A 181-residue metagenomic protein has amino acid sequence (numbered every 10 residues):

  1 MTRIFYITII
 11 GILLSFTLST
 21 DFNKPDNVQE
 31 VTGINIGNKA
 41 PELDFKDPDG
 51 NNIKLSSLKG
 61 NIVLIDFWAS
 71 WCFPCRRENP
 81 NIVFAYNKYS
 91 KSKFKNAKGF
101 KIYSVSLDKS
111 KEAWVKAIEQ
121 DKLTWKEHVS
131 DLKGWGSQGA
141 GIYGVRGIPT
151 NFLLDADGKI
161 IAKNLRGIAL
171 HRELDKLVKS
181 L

Functional and structural regions predicted by a protein language model:
M1-V28, L181: Bacterial Sec-dependent N-terminal signal peptides
N23-S56, D175, K179-S180: N-terminal "domain-start" segment that seeds a small globular fold
K59-G60, F67-F84, K88: Conserved redox-active cysteine motifs that mediate thiol-disulfide chemistry, especially di-cysteine Cys-X(1-2)-Cys
I62-V63, F100, P149: Alpha/beta-hydrolase fold active-site loops
I65, W114, H128, G158: Hydrophobic, well-ordered secondary-structure elements that form the walls of internal hydrophobic environments
N87-A97: Alpha-helix termini
Y103, D108, V115-F152: Short, internal strand/loop/helix patches that form the active-site neighborhood or redox-interaction surface
I148, L153-L181: Thiol-/selenol-based redox modules, centered on thioredoxin-like and closely related oxidoreductase domains
